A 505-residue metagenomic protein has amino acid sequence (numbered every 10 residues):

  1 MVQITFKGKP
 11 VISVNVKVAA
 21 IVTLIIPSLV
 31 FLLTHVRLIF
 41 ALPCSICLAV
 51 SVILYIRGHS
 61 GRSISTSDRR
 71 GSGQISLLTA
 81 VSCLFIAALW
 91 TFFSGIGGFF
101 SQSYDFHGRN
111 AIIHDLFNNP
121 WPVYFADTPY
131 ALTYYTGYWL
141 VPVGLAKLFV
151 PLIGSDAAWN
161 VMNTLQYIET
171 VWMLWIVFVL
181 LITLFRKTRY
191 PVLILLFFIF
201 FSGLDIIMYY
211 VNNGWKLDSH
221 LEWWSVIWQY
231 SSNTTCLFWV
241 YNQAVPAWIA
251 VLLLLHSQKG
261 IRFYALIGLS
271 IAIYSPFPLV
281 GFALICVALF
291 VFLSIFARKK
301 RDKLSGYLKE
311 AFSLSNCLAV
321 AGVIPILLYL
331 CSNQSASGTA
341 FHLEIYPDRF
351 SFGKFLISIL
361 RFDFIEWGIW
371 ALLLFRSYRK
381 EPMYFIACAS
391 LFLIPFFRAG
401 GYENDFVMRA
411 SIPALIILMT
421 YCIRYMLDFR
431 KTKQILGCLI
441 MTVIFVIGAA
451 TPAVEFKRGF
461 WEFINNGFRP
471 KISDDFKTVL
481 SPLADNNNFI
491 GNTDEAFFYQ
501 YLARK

Functional and structural regions predicted by a protein language model:
M1-Q74: Membrane-embedded, hydrophobic transmembrane alpha-helices
Q3-I4, V50-G58, I249-L254, L284-C286 (+2 more regions): Hydrophobic, aromatic-rich transmembrane alpha-helices and their immediate juxtamembrane boundary segments
K9-I21, G71-A80, P191, G260-Y264 (+3 more regions): Membrane-interfacial loop-to-transmembrane alpha-helix junctions, especially the N-terminal start
T23-T34, A311, S315-K505: Transmembrane helical bundles and short interhelical boundary loops of multi-pass, membrane-embedded
I25-L32, T234-T235, V251-L255, I261-V287: Membrane-interface alpha helices of multi-pass inner-membrane proteins
P27-H35, A49-Y55, I75-Y104, T170-F178 (+3 more regions): Transmembrane signal-anchor helices characteristic of membrane glycosylation enzymes that use polyprenol
F93-I249: Active-site lumenal/periplasmic loops and adjacent helix-entry segments of GT-C-fold, multi-pass membrane
H256-K259, G281-C317: Perimembrane helix-loop-helix junctions
